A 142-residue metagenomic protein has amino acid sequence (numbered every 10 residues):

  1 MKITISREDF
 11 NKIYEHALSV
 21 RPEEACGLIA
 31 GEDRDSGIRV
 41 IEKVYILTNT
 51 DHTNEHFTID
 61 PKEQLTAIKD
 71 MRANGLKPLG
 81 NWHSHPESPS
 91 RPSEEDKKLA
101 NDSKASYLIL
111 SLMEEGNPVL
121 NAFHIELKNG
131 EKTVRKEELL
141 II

Functional and structural regions predicted by a protein language model:
M1-P78, E87-I142: Conserved beta-strand-loop surface patch within small alpha/beta domains used for substrate/adaptor or ligand engagement
S84: Short, well-ordered beta-to-alpha junction loops that form the rim of enzyme active sites and present histidine/acidic
